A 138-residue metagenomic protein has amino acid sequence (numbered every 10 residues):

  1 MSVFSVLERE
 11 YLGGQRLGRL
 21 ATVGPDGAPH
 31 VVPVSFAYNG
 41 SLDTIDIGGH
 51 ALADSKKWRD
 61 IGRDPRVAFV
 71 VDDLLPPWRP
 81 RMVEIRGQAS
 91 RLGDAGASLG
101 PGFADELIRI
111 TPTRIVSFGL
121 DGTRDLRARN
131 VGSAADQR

Functional and structural regions predicted by a protein language model:
M1-R19: Short, basic/aromatic recognition patches
R16-H50, F69: Short beta-strand segments
R19, V31, E84, L107-R109 (+1 more regions): Conserved hydrophobic/aromatic beta-strand scaffold that supports enzyme active sites
F36, G87-A89, I110-P112: A structural signal for short, well-ordered beta-strand segments
L42-T44, R66, Q88, R114: Structural motif
A51-E106: Short, structured beta-strand-loop surface elements
P80, G93-R138: C-terminal edge-of-domain segments
